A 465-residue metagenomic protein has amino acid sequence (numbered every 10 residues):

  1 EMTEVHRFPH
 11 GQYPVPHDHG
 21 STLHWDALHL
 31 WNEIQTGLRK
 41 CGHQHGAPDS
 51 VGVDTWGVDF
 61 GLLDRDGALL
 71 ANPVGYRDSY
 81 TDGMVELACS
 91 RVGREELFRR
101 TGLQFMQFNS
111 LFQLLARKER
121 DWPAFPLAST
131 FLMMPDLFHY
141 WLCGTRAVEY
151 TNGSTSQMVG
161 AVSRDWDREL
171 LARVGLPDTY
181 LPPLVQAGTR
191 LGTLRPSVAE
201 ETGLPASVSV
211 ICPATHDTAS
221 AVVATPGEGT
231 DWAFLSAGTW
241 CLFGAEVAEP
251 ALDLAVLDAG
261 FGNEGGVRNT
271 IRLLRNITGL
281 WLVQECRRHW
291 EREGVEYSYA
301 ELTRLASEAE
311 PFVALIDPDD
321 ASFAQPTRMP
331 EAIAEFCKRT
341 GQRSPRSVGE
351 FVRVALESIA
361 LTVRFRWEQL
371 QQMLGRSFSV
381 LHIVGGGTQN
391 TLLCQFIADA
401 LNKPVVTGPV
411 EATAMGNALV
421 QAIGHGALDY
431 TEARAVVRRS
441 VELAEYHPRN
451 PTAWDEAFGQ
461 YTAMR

Functional and structural regions predicted by a protein language model:
E1-A71, R99, A199-E200, L204-V210 (+1 more regions): N-terminal glycine/serine-rich phosphate-binding loop of ATP-dependent small-molecule kinases, especially carbohydrate
R7-Y13, V74-T81, T155, T239-C241 (+1 more regions): Short, acidic/turn-prone active-site loops that include or flank metal/cofactor- and phosphate-binding residues
Q12-T22, E96-L97, A147-S154, P177-Y180 (+1 more regions): Gly-rich Lys/Arg/Thr-decorated short loops/hinges at beta-loop-alpha junctions or inter-strand turns that position
S21, R39, H43-Y76, Q104-F108 (+2 more regions): Short beta-strand-loop/turn "lid" adjacent to the catalytic site in phosphate-handling enzymes
G46-T55, T130, P183-L184, M373-G385: Short glycine-rich phosphate-binding loop at a beta-alpha junction
V74-G93, N417-L419: Short alpha-helix plus adjacent loop in nuclease-associated cores
C89-T101, M106-Q107, F112-T145, M158-G160 (+6 more regions): Active-site core segments that coordinate phosphate-bearing ligands/cofactors across diverse enzyme families
V174-A187, A418: A conserved helix-loop-beta module that forms one wall/lid of the active-site cleft in ATP-utilizing catalytic domains
